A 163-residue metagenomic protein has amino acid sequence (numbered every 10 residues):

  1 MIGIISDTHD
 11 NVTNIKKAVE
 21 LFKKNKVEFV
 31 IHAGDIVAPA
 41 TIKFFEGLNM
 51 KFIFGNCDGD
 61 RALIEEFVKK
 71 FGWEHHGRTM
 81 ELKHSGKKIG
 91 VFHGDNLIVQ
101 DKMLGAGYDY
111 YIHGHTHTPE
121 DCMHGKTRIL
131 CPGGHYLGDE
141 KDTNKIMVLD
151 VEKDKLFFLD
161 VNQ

Functional and structural regions predicted by a protein language model:
M1-H9, K88-G94, R128-G133, F158: Active-site-proximal beta-strand elements of phosphoester/diester hydrolases
G3-H84: Core catalytic region of metal-dependent phosphoesterases/phosphodiesterases, especially metallo-beta-lactamase-like
D7, D35, G55, H93 (+2 more regions): Active-site glycine-centered loops adjacent to acidic/histidine catalytic or metal-binding residues that shape
F29, I89, Y110: Short, Asp-centered acidic motifs that coordinate Mg2+ and/or phosphate in catalytic or ligand-binding sites
K51, D95-L159: Conserved beta-sheet core of the metallophosphoesterase superfamily
D58-G107, Y136-E140: Active-site-proximal segments of metal-dependent phosphoesterases and phosphodiesterases across multiple
Q163: Conserved histidine-centered catalytic loops in small-molecule metabolism enzymes
